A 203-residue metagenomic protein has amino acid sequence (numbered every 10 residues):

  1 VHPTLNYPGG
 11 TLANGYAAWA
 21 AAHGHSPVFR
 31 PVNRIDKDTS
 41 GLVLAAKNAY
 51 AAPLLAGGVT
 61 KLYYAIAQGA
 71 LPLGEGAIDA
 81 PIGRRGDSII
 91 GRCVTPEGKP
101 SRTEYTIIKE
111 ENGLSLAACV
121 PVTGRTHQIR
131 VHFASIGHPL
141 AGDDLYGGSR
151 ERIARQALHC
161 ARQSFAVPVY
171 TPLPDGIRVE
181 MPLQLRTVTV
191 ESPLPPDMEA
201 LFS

Functional and structural regions predicted by a protein language model:
V1-G86, A157, P193-L201: RNA pseudouridine synthases
P31, D38-T39, K61-L62, I78 (+5 more regions): A generic structural signal for well-ordered coil/turn residues at beta-strand boundaries that shape enzyme active-site
V32-N33, G83, T106-K109, A166: Conserved positions in beta-strands of structured domains
A67, E104-I107, L140: Conserved hydrophobic positions within beta-strands
Q68, A118-V122: A structural micro-motif recognizing beta-strand termini and the immediately following turn/loop segments
A77, R85-G86, V94-I108: Non-catalytic RNA-recognition surface used by pseudouridine synthases
K109-N112, V122, R130-S203: Pseudouridine synthases involved in rRNA/tRNA modification
